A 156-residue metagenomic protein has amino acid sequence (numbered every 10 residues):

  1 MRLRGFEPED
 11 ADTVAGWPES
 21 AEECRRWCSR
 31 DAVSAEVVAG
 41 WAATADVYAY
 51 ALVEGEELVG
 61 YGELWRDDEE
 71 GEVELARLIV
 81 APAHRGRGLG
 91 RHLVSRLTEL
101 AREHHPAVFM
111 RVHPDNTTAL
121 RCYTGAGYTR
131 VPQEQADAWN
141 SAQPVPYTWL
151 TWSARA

Functional and structural regions predicted by a protein language model:
M1-R2: Extreme N-terminal starter segment of soluble prokaryotic enzymes
G5-R85, R91-A101, R155: Acetyl-CoA-dependent GNAT
D12, L120-R121: Alpha-helical elements of the RecA-like P-loop NTPase motor core of helicases
S34, V38, L58, S95 (+6 more regions): Solvent-exposed, non-transmembrane amphipathic alpha-helical segments
L89-G90, Y128: Helix N-cap/coil-helix junction residues
P106-F109, H113-L120, A126, P132-A156: C-terminal "cap" of GNAT-fold acetyltransferases
